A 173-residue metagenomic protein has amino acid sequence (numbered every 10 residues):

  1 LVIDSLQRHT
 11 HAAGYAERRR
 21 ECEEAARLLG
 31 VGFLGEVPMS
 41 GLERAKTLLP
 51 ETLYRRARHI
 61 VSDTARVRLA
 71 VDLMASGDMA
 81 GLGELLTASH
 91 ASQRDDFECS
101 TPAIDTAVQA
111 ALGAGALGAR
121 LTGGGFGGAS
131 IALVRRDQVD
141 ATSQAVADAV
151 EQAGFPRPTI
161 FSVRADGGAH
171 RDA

Functional and structural regions predicted by a protein language model:
L1-G118, L133-A173: C-terminal nucleotide
G127-L133: Short beta-strand->loop micro-motif that forms the acidic, two-metal-ion catalytic signature in nucleotide-processing
